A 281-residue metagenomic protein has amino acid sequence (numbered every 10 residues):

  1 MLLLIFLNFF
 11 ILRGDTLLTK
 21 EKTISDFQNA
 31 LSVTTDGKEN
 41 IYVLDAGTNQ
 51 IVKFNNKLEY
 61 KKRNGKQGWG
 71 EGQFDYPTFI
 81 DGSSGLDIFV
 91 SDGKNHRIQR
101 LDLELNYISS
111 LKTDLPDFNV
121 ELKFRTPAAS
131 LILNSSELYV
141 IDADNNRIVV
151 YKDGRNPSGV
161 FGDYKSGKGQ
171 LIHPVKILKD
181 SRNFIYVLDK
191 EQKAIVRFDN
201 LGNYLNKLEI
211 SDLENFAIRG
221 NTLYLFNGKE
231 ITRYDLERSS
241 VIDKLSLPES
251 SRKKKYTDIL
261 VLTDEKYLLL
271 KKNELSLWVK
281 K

Functional and structural regions predicted by a protein language model:
T19-T23, K62-G72, S110-L122, G159-G169 (+1 more regions): Surface-exposed loop and turn segments in beta-propeller and other repeat-based domains that flank or scaffold
K22-N49: Beta-strand-rich domains and repeat architectures in extracellular enzymes and scaffolds, especially beta-propellers
D26-D36, G70-S84, P116-N134, G167-S181 (+3 more regions): Beta-rich, blade/repeat-based domains predominating in secreted/periplasmic proteins but also intracellular
N40-V43, D87-F89, E137-V140, F184-V187 (+2 more regions): Conserved beta-propeller blade signature
A46, G93, A143-D144, K190 (+2 more regions): Short loop/turn segments immediately following the C-termini of beta-strands
N55-E59, D102-N106, K152-N156, F198-N203 (+2 more regions): Short loop/turn segments that connect beta-strands within beta-propeller blades
K253-K281: Blade-level signature of beta-propeller repeat domains, shared across WD40, Kelch, NHL, RCC1 and BNR/Asp-box propellers
